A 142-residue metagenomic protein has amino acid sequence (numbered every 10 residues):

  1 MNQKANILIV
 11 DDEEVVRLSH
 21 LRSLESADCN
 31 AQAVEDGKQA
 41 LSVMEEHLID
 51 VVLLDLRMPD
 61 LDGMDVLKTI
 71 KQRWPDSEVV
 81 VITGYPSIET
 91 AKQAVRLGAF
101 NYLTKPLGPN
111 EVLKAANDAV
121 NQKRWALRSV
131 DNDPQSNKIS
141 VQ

Functional and structural regions predicted by a protein language model:
E13, V52, L56-R57, E78: The short loop immediately C-terminal to the conserved phospho-acceptor aspartate in CheY-like receiver
V16-R17, P59, T83, K105: The feature encodes the CheY-like receiver
D28-E35, V43: Short hydrophobic/Thr-rich beta-strand motif most characteristic of the beta2 strand and flanking loop of CheY-like
E35-Q39, D62-D65, P86: Acidic catalytic/metal-coordinating carboxylates
S42, M64-D76, Q93: Short amphipathic alpha-helix used as the core "switch/output" element in two-component signaling
E89, L107-N117: C-terminal output helix
N121-Q142: CheY-like receiver
